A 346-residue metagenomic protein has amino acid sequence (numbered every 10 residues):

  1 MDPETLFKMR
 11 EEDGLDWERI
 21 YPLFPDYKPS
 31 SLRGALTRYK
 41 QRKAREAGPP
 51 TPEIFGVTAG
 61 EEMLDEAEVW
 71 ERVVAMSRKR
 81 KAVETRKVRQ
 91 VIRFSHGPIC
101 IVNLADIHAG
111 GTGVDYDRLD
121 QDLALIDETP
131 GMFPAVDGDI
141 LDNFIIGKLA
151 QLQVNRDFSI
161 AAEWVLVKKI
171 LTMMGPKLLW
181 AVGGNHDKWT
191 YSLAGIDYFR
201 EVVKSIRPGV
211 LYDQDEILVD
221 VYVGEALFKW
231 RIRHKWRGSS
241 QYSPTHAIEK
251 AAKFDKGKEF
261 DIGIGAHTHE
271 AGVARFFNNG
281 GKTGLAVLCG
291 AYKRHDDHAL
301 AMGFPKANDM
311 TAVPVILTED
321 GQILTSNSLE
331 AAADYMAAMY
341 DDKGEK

Functional and structural regions predicted by a protein language model:
M1-N103: Acidic, histidine-bearing metal-coordination/catalytic regions of metal-dependent phosphoesterases
A47-T58, A312, L317, Q322-K346: Metal-centered catalytic cores of metalloenzymes
R89, S95, L104, A109-D213: Core catalytic region of metal-dependent phosphoesterases/phosphodiesterases, especially metallo-beta-lactamase-like
V91-I101, L218-R231, G281-G284: Beta-strand-turn-beta hairpins that frame and shape the catalytic cleft of phosphate-ester-processing enzymes
V102, A135, W180-V182, I262-I264 (+1 more regions): Hydrophobic/aromatic beta-strand patches that form the interior of the parallel beta-sheet core in alpha/beta enzyme
E128, M132, E225, A333-D334: Polar, enzyme-active/binding microenvironments
Y191-T245: An acidic, phosphate/nucleotide-engaging active-site surface
K229-R231, W236-A331: Conserved beta-sheet core of the metallophosphoesterase superfamily
